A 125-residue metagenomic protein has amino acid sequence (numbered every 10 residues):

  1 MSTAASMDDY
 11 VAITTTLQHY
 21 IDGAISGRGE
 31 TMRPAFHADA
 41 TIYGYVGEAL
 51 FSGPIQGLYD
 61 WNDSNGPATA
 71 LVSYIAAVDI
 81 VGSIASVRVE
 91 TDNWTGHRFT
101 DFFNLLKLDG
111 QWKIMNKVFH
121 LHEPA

Functional and structural regions predicted by a protein language model:
M1-E30, P34-A38, F51: Short, low-complexity N-terminal intrinsically disordered segments enriched in polar/charged residues
D8-A12, T41-R98: Surface-exposed, charged secondary-structure patches
F36, T91-N93, V118-F119: Short beta-strand segments enriched in hydrophobic/aromatic residues within well-folded beta-rich domains
A38, S83, G110-Q111: Beta-strand-connecting loop/turn residues
A40-T41, E123: Short secondary-structure capping/turn micro-motifs that flank functional sites
R98-A125: Short beta-strand edge/turn micro-motifs at domain boundaries
